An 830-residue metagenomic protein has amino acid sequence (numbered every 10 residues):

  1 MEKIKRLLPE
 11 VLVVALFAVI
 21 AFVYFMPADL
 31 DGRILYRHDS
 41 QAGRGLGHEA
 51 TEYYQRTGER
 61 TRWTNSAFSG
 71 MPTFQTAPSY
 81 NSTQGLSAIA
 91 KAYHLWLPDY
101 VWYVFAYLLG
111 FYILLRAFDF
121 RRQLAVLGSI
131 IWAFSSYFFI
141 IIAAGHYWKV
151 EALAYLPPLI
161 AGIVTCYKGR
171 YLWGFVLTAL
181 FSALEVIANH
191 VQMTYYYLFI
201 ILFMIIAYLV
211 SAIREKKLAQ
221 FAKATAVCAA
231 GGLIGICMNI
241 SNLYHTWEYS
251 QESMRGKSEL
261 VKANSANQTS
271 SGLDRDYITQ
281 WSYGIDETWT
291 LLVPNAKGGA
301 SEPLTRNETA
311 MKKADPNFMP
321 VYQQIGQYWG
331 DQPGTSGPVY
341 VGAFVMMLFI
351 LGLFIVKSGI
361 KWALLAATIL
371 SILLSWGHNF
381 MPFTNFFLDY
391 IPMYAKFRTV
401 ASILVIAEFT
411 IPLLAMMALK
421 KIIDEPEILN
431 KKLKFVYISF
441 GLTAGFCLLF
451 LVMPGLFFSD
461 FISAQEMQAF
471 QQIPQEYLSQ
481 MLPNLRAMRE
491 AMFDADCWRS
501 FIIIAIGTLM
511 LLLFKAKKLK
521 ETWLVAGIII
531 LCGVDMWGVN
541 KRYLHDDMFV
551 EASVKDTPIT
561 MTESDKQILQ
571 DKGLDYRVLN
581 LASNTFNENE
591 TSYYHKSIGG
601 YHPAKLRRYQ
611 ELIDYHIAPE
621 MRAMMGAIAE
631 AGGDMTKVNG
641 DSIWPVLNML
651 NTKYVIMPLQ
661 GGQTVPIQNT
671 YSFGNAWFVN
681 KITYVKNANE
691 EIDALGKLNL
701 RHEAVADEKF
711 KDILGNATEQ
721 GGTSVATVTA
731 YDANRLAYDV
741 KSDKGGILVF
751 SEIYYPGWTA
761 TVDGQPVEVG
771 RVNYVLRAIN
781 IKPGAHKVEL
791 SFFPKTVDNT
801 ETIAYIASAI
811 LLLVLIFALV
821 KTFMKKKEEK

Functional and structural regions predicted by a protein language model:
E10-L46, G231-H245, L370-L374, F446-L451 (+1 more regions): Transmembrane signal-anchor helices characteristic of membrane glycosylation enzymes that use polyprenol
I20-L114, F118, I130-L153, N267-V341 (+3 more regions): Membrane-interface coil-to-helix junctions
Y54, E59-T73, P78-S79, G284 (+8 more regions): Extracytoplasmic/lumenal acceptor-recognition loop(s) of multi-pass membrane glycoenzymes
S82, L97-F111, G337-G352, A407-M416 (+1 more regions): Hydrophobic alpha-helical transmembrane segments
L127-I140, L177-L184, T399: Short aromatic/hydrophobic helix-turn
G145-A154, C166-A183, V191-M193, Y197-G232 (+2 more regions): Contiguous transmembrane helix-bundle modules in multi-pass membrane proteins
K223-Y283: Polar, glycine-rich mid-to-C-terminal structural blocks that act as macromolecule-binding/assembly scaffolds
M347, K653, G662, G696-K830: Active-site-proximal, structured, solvent-exposed surfaces of multi-pass membrane proteins that position macromolecular
